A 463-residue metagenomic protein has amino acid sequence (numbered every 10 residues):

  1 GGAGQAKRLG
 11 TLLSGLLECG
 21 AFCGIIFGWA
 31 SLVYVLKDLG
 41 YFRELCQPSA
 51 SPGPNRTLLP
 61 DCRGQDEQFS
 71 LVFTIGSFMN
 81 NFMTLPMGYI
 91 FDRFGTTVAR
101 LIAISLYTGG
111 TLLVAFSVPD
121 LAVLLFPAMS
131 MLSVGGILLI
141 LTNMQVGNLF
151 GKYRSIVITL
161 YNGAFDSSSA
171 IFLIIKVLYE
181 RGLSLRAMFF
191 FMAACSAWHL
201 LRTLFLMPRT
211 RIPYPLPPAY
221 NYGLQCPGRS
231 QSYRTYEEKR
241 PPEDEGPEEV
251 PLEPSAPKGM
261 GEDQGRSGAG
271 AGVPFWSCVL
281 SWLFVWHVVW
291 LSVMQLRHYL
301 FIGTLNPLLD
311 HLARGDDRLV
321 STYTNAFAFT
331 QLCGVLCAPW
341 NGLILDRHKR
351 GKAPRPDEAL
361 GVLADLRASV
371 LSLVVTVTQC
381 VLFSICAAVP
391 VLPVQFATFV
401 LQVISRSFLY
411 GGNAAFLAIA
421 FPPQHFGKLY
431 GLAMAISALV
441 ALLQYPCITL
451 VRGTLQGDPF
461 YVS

Functional and structural regions predicted by a protein language model:
G1-D66, R209, P254-V285: Cytosolic juxtamembrane N-terminal segment immediately preceding the first transmembrane helix of multi-pass
I25-L36, A269-G270, F275-N341, Y410-A414 (+1 more regions): Extracytoplasmic gate region of multi-pass secondary transporters
L32, L36, G135-N162, L305 (+3 more regions): Intracellular juxtamembrane helix-capping segments at the cytosolic ends of symmetry-related transmembrane helices
F82-V123: Conserved MFS/SLC helix-loop-helix module at the cytosolic interface between two early adjacent transmembrane helices
S105-P119, T378-P390, L442: C-terminal ends and interior cores of transmembrane alpha-helices in multi-pass membrane transporters/permeases
G110, L121-L139, S292, V394-F408: Hydrophobic core of transmembrane alpha-helices in multi-pass small-molecule transporters, especially MFS/SLC-type
L132, L139-L141, N148-T203, F327-P339 (+1 more regions): Glycine-rich segments within core transmembrane alpha-helices of 12-TM secondary carriers
M207-V285, V289, L300, T304 (+2 more regions): Long, low-complexity inter-transmembrane loops of multi-pass membrane transporters
